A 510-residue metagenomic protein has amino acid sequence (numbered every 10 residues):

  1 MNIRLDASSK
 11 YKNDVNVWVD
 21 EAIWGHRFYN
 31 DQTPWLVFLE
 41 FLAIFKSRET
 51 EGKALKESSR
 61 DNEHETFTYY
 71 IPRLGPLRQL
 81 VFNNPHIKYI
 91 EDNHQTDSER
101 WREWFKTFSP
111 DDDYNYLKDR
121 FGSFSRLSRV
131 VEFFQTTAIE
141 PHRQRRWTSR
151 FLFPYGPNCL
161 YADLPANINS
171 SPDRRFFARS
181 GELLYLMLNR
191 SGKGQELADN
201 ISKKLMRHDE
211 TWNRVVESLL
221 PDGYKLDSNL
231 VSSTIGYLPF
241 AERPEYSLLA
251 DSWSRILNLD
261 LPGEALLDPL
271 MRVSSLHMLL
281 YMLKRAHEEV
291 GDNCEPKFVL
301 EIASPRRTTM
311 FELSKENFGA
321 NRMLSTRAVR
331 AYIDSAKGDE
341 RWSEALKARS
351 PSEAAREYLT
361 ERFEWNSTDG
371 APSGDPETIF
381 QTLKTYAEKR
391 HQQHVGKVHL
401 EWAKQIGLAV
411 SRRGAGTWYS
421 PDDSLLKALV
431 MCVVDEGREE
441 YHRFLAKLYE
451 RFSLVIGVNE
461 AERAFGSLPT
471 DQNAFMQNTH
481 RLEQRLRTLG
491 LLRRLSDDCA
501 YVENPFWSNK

Functional and structural regions predicted by a protein language model:
M1-N115: Charged, amphipathic alpha-helical stretches
R4, S8, K12, F28-P34 (+21 more regions): Intrinsic-disorder-associated interaction segments
V15, V19, F38-F41, L77 (+14 more regions): Generic structural signal of hydrophobic/aromatic residues within well-ordered alpha-helices of folded domains
E21, G25, I44-E51, L77-N83 (+17 more regions): Surface-exposed polar/charged interaction patches
F38-S47, P72-Q79, D251, E264-E288 (+1 more regions): Short, hydrophobic/amphipathic alpha-helical patches that form generic packing surfaces within helical domains
K88-L259: Long, mid-chain structured domain cores
P221-W365: Long, internal scaffold/assembly segments composed of regular secondary structure
R341-K510: C-terminal structured domains
